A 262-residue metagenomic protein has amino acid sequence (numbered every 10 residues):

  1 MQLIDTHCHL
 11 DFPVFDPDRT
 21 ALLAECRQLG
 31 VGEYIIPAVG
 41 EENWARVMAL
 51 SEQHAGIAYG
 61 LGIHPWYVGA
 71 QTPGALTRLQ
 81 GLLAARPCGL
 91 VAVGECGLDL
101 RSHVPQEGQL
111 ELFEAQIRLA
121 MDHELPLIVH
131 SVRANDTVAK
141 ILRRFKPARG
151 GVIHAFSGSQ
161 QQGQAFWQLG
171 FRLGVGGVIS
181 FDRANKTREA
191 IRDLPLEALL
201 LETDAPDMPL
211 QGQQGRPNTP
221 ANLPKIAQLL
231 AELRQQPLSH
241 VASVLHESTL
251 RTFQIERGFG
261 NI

Functional and structural regions predicted by a protein language model:
M1-I262: Mid-domain alpha/beta scaffold segments of enzyme catalytic cores
